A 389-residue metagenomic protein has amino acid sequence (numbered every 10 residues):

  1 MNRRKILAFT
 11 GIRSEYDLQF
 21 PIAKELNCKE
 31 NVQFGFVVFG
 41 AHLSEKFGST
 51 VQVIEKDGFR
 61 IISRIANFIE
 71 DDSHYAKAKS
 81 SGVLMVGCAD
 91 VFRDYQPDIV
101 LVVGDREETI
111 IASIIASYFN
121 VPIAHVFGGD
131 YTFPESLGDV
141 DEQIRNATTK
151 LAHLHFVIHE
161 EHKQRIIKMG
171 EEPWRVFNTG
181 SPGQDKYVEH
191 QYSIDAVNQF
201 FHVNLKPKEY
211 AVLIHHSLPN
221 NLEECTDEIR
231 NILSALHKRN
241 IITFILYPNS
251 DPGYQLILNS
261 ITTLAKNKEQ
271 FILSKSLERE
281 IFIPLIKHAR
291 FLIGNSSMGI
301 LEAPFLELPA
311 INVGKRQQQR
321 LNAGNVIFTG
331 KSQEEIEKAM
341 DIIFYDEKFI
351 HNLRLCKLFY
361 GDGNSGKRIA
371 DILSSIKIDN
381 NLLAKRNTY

Functional and structural regions predicted by a protein language model:
K5, F9-T10, Y16-K29, N67-P173: Active-site and donor-binding regions of nucleotide-sugar-utilizing enzymes
T10, L43-E45, L151-D227: A nucleotide-sugar donor-handling region in carbohydrate enzymes
K29-G35, N240-I242: A generic structural motif
Q33-K77: Conserved nucleotide-sugar phosphate-binding/catalytic loop shared by glycosyltransferases and other
I54, Y192-H288: Donor-nucleotide binding loops and adjacent catalytic segments primarily of GT-B fold Leloir glycosyltransferases
V102-V103, H125-V126, H155, E278-G324: A donor-sugar binding/catalytic signature common to diverse glycosyltransferases and related nucleotide-sugar
Q318-I343, L353-G366: Change "using UDP/GDP/dTDP sugars" to "using nucleotide sugars
Y345-Y389: C-terminal amphipathic helix plus adjacent low-complexity, charged tail appended to glycosyltransferase catalytic
